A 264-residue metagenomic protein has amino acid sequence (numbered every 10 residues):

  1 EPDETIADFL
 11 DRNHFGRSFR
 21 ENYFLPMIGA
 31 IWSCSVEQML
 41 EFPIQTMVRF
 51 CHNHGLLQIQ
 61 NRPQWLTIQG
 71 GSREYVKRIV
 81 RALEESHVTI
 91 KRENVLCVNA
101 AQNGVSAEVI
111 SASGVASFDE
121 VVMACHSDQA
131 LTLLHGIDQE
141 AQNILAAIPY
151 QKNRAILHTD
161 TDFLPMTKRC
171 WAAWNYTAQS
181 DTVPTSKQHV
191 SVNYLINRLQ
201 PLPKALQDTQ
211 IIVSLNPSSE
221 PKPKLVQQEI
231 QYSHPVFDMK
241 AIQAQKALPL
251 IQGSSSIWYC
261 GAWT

Functional and structural regions predicted by a protein language model:
E1-L96: Active-site/ligand-binding neighborhood in enzyme catalytic cores
L10, I28, I79, V122 (+4 more regions): A residue-level signal for conserved active-site and pocket-lining positions in enzyme catalytic cores
N22, V213-N216, W258-G261: Conserved active-site loop/cleft motifs that coordinate metal ions or position small ligands
L96-H234: Mid-domain catalytic core of redox enzymes that form a hydrophobic substrate pocket/lid adjacent to a catalytic redox
E220-T264: C-terminal catalytic lobe of FAD-dependent flavoproteins
